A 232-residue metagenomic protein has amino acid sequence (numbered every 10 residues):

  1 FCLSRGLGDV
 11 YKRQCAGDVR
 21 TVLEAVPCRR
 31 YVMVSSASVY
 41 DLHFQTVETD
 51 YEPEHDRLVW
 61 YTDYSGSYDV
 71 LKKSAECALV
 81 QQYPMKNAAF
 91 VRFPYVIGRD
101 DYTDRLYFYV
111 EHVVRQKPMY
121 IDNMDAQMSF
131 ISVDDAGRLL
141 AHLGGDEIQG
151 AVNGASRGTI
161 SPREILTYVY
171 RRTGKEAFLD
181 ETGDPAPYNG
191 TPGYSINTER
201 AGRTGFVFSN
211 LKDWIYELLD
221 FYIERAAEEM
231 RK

Functional and structural regions predicted by a protein language model:
F1-Y11: Single conserved hydrophobic/aromatic residue that forms the stacking wall/gate of nucleotide- or nucleobase-binding
T21-K73, Q81, A88-A89: Conserved Rossmann-fold NAD(P)-dependent oxidoreductase catalytic core, especially the SDR/UDP-sugar
S65, P94-T103, N123-V133: Glycine-rich "substrate-gating" loop/helix at the edge of Rossmann-like oxidoreductase active sites
E76-R99: Conserved beta-loop-beta element that borders a ligand/cofactor-binding pocket
V110-Y120, D125-R157: Alpha-helical substrate-binding/gating segment
L139-G193, M230-R231: Mid/C-terminal beta-alpha module of Rossmann-like enzyme folds, strongest in SDR-family dehydrogenases/epimerases
L140-G144, V169, T198, I215-Y222: Hydrophobic "lid"/C-terminal helical patch of Rossmann-like NAD(P)-dependent dehydrogenase/epimerase domains
L211-K232: Amphipathic terminal alpha-helices
